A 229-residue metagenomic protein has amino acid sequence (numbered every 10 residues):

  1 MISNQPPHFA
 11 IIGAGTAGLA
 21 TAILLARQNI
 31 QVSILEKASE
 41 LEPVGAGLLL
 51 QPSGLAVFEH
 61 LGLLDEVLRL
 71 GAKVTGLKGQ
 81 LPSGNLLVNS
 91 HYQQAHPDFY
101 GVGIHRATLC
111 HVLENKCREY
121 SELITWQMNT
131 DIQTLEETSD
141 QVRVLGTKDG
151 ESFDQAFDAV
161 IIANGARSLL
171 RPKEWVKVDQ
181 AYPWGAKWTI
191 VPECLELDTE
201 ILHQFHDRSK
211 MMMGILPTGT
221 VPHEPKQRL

Functional and structural regions predicted by a protein language model:
I2-A17: Beta1/beta-strand and adjacent pyrophosphate-binding region of the FAD-binding site in flavoprotein oxidoreductases
A10, A26-A46: Glycine-rich FAD pyrophosphate-binding loop
A17, E40, R167: Conserved Rossmann-like nucleotide-cofactor binding loop
N29, V74, F157-D158: Short, well-ordered alpha-helix to beta-strand connector turns
Q31, L64-D65, L123: Conserved H-loop
A46, L50-K116: Active-site-adjacent segment of FAD-dependent monooxygenases/related oxidoreductases
E114-N115, E119, T125-L229: Conserved FAD-binding catalytic core of PHBH/FMO-like flavoproteins
